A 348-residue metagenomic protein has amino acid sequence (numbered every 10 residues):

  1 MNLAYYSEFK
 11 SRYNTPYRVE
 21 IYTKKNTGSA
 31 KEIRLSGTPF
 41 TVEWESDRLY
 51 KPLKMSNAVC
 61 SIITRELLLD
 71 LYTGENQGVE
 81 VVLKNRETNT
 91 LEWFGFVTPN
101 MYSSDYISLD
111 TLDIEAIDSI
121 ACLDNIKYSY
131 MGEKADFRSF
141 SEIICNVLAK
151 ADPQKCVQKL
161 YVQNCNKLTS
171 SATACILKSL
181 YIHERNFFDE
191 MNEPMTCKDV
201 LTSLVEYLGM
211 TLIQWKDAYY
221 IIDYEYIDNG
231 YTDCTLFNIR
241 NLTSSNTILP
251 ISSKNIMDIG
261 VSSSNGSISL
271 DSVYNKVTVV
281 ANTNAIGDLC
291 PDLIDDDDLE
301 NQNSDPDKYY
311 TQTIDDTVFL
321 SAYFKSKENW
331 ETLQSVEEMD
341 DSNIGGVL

Functional and structural regions predicted by a protein language model:
M1-N76, I107, L112-A149, T247 (+3 more regions): Juxtamembrane "anchor/assembly" segments of surface/extracellular structural proteins
K25-T27, E87-N89, E225: Solvent-exposed strand-loop boundary residues in beta-sheet-rich modules
T41, R86-T88, C197-V205, Y323-W330: Short, solvent-exposed secondary-structure boundary motifs
S56, W93, D110-L112, L208 (+3 more regions): Residues that flank catalytic or metal-binding motifs in active/ligand-binding sites
E80-A116, I213-W215: Short beta-strand and beta-hairpin "edge-sheet" elements
E87, D295-L348: Polar, enzyme-active/binding microenvironments
Y106-K254: Charged- and aromatic-enriched interaction segments used to assemble and dock large macromolecular complexes
